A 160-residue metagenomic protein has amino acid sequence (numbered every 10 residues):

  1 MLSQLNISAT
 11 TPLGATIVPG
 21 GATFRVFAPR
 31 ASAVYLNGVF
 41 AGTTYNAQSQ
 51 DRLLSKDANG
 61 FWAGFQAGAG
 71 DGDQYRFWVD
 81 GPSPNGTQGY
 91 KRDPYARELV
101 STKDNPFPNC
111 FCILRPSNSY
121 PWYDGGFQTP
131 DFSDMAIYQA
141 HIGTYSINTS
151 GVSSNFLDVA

Functional and structural regions predicted by a protein language model:
M1-P19, T23, T44-S49, L53-Q139 (+2 more regions): The feature marks proteins involved in alpha-glucan
F27, N37, S55: Residue-level detector of conserved, well-ordered beta-strand and adjacent loop positions that form binding/recognition
F27-V34, G70: Short proline/glycine-enriched turn/loop motifs at strand-loop junctions of beta-rich domains
A33-N37, R76: Beta-strand signatures of extracellular beta-sandwich domains
